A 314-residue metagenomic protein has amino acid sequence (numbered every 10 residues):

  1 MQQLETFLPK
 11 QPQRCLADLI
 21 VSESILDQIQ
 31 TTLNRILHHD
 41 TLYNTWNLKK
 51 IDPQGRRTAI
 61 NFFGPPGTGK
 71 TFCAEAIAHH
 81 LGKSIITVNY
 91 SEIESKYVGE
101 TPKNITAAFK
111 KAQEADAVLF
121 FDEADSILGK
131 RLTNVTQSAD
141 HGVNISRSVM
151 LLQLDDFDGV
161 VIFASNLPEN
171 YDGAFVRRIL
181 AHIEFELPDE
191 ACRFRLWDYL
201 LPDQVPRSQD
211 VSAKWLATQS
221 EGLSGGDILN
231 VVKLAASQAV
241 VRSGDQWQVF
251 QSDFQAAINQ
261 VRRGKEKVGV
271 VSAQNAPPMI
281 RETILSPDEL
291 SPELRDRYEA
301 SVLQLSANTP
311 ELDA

Functional and structural regions predicted by a protein language model:
M1, H38-L42, T133, P188 (+4 more regions): Charged, solvent-exposed alpha-helical segments that act as regulatory interaction surfaces
M1-I20: Interdomain "pre-motor" coupling segment immediately N-terminal to P-loop NTPase/helicase cores
Q3, N170, D203, P278 (+2 more regions): AAA+ P-loop NTPase domains with strong preference for DNA replication initiators and clamp-loader complexes
E5-F7, R207-D210, K233-L234: Short acidic alpha-helix initiation/capping motifs at coil-to-helix transition points, especially at protein N-termini
K10-R14, K130-T133, P202-D203, G222 (+1 more regions): General structural signal for alpha-helix termini and helix-helix connectors
L19-A217: Walker A/P-loop NTP-binding motif of AAA+ ATPase domains
S22-E23, T31, I36-D52, P65 (+1 more regions): C-terminal engagement/docking regions of AAA+ P-loop ATPases
S220-S252, A256-K267: AAA+ ATPase "lid" subdomain C-terminal helix
